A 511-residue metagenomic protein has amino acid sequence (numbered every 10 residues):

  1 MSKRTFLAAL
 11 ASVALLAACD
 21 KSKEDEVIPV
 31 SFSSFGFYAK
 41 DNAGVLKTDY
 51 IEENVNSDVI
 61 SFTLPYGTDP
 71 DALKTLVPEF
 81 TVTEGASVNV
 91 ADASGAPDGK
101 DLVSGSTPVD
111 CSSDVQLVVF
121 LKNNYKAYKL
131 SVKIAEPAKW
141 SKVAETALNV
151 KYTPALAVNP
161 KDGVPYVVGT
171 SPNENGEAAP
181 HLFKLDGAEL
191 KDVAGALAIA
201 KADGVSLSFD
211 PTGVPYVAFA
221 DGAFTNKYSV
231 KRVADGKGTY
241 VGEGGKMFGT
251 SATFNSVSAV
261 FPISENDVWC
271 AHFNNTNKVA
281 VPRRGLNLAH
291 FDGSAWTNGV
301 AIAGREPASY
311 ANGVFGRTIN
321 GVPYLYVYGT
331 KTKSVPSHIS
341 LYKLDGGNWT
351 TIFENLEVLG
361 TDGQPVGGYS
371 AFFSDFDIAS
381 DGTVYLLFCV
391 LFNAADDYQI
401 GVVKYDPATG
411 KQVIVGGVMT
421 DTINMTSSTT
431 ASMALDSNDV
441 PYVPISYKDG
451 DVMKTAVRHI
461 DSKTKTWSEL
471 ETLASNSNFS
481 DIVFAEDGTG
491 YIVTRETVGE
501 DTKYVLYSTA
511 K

Functional and structural regions predicted by a protein language model:
M1-A17: Sec-dependent bacterial lipoprotein signal peptides
C19-Y152, E189-I199, G238-G249, G304-R305 (+1 more regions): Beta-rich interaction/scaffold domains
E136-K151, A179-K201, K227-T253, R283-S309 (+4 more regions): Trp- and S/T/G-rich repeat-edge/linker motifs of beta-rich repeat architectures
E145-E177: Beta-strand-rich domains and repeat architectures in extracellular enzymes and scaffolds, especially beta-propellers
N149-A157, A200-D210, G249-P262, E306-T318 (+3 more regions): Repeated scaffold domains used in trafficking and secretory/extracellular systems, primarily beta-propellers
D162-V168, G213-V217, E265-C270, N320-V327 (+3 more regions): Entry beta-strands of beta-propeller and related beta-repeat scaffolds
S171-E177, D221-N226, N274-V281, T330-P336 (+3 more regions): Short glycine/acidic-enriched loop and turn motifs that connect beta-strands
K465-K511: Blade-level signature of beta-propeller repeat domains, shared across WD40, Kelch, NHL, RCC1 and BNR/Asp-box propellers
